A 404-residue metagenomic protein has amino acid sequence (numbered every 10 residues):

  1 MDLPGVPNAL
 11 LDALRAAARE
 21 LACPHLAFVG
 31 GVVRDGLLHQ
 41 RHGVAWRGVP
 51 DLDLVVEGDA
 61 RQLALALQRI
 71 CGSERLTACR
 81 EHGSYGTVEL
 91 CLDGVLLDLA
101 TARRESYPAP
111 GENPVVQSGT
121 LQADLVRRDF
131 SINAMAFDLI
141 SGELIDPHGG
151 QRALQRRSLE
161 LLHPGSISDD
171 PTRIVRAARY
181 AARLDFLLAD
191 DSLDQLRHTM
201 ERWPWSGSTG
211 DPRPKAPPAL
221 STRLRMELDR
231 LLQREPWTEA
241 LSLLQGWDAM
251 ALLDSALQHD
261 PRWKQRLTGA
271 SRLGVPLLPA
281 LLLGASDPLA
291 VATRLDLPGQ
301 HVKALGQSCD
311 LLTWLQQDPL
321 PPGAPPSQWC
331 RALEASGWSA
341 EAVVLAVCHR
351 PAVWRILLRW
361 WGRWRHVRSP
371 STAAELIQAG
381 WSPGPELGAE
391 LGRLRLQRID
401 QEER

Functional and structural regions predicted by a protein language model:
M1-R404: Catalytic cores of the polymerase beta-like nucleotidyltransferase superfamily and closely associated nucleotide
